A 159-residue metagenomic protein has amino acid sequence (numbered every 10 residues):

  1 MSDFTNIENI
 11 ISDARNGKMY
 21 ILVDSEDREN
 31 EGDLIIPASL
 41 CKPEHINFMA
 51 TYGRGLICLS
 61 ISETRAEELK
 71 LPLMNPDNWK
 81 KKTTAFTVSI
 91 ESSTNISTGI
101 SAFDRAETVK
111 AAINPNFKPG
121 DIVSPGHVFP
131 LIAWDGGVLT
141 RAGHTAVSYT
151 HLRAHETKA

Functional and structural regions predicted by a protein language model:
M1-R28, D33-I35: N-terminal glycine-/serine-/threonine-rich phosphate-binding loop
D3, G137-R141: Alpha-helix N-cap/helix-initiation motif
I7, N30-G126, G137: Divalent-cation
I21, I57-S60, R153: Short hydrophobic alpha-helical runs that function as membrane-insertion/retention elements
V23-E26, N47-F48, R153: Short, flexible, solvent-exposed loop/turn segments with mixed acidic/basic and small polar residues
F129-D135: Glycine/charged-rich beta-loop-alpha catalytic/anionic-binding loops adjacent to active sites
A142-Y149: Active-site glycine-rich loop that binds ribose-phosphate moieties when present
T150-A159: Conserved small/polar residues in nucleotide/adenosyl-binding loops
